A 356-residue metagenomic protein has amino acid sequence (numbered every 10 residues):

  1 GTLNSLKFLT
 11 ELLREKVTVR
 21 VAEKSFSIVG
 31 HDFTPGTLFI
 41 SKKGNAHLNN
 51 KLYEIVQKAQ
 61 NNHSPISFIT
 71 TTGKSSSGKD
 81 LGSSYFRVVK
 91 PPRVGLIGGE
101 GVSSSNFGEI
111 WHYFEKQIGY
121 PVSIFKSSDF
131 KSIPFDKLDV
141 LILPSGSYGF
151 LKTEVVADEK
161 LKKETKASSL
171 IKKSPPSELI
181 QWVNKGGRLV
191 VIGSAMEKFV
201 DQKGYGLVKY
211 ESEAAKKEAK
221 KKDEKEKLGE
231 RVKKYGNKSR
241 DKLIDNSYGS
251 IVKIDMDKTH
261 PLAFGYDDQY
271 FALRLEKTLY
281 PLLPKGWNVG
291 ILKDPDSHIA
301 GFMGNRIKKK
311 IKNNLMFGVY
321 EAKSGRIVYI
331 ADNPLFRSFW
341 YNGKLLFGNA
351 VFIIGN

Functional and structural regions predicted by a protein language model:
G1-N356: Intrinsic-disorder/low-complexity accessory segments
